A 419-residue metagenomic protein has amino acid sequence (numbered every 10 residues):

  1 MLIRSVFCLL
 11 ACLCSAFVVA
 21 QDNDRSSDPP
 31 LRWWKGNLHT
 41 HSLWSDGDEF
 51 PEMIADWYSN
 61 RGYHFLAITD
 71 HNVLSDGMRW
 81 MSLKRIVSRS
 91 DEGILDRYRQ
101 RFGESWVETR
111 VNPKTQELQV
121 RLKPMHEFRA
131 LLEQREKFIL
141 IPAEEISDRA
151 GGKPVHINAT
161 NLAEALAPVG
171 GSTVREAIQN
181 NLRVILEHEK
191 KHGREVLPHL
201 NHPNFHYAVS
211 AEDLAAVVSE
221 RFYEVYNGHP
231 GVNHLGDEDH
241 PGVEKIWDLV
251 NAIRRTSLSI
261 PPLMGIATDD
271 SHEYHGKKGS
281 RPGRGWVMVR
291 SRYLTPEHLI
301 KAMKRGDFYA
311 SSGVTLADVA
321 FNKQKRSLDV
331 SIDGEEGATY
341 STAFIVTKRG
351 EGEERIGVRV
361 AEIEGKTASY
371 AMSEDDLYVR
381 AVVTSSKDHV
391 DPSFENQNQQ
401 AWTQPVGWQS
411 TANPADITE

Functional and structural regions predicted by a protein language model:
M1-L2: N-terminal secretory signal peptides that target proteins for export/translocation
S5-A16: Bacterial N-terminal signal peptides
Q21-P29, S45, P51-A55, A252-E419: C-terminal functional module detector
D28-N201, A208-S210, G228-N233, E238-K245 (+5 more regions): A metal-dependent hydrolase metal-coordination microenvironment
G62, R194, V218-S219, D375-L377: Short loop/turn motifs at secondary-structure junctions
G152-N158, H206-R221, E273-M288: Substrate-binding cleft/loops of secretory-pathway carbohydrate-active enzymes
D213-V232, M288-H298: Structural recognition of alpha->loop->beta junctions
